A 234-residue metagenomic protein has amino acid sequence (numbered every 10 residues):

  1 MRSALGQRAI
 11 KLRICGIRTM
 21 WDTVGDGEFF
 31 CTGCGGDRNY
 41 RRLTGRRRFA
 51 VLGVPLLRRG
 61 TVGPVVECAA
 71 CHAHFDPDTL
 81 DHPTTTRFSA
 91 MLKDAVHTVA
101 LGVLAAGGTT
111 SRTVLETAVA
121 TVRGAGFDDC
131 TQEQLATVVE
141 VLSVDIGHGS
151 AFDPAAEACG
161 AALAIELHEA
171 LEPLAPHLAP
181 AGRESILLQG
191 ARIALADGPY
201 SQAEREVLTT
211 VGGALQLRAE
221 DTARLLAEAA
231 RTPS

Functional and structural regions predicted by a protein language model:
M1-A105, T109-S234: Small-residue-enriched hydrophobic alpha-helices in membranes
